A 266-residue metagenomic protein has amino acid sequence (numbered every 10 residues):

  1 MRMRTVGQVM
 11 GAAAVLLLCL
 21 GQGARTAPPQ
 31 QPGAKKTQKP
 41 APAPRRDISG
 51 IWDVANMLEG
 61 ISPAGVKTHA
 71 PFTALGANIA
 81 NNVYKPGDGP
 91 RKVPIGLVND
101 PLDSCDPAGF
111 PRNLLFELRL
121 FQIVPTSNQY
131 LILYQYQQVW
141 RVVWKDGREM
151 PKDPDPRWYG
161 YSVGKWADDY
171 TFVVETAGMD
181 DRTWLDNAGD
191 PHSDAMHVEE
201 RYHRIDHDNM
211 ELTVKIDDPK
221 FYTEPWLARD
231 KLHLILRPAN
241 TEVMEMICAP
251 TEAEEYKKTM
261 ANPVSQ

Functional and structural regions predicted by a protein language model:
R2, G7, G11, C19-Q266: PEST-like low-complexity, intrinsically disordered acidic/proline/serine-rich tracts that flank trafficking/processing
